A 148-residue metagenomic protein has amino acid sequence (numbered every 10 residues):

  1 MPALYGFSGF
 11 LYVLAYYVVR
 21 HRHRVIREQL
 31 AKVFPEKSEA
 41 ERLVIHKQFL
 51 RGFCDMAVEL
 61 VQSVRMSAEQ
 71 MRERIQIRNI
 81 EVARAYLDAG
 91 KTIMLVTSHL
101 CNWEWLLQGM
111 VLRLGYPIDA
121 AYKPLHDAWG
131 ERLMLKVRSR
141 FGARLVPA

Functional and structural regions predicted by a protein language model:
M1-T97, E131-V137, G142: Membrane-anchoring hydrophobic helices of lipid-metabolizing enzymes
A89-A148: Catalytic core of membrane glycerolipid acyltransferases/transacylases, capturing the structured, soluble-facing
